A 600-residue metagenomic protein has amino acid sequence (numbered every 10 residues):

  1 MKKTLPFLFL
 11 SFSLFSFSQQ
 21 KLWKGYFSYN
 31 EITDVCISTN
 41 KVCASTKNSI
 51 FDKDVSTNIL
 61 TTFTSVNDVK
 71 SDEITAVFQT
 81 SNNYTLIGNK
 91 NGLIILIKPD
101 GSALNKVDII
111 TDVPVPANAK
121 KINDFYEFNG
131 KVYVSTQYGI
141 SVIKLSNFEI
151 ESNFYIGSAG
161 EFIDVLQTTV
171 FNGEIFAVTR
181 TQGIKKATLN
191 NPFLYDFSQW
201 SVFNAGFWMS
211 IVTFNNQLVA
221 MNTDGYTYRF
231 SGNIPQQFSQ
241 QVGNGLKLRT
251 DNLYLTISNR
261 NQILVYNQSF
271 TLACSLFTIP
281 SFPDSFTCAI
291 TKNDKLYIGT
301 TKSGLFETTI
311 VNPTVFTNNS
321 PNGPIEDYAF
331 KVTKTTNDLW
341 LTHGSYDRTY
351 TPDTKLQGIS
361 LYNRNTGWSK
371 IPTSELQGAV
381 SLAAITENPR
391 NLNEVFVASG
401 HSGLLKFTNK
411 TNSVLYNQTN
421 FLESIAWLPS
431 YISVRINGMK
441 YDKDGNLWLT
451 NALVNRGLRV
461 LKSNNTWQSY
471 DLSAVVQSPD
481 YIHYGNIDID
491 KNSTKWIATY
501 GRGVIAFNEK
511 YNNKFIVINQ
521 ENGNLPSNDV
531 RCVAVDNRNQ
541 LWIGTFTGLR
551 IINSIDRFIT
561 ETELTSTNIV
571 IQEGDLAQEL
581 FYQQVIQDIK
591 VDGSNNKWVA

Functional and structural regions predicted by a protein language model:
K3, S18-A600: Carboxylate-rich, polar loop motifs that coordinate divalent cations or form catalytic acidic clusters
T4-S13: Sec-dependent N-terminal signal peptides
